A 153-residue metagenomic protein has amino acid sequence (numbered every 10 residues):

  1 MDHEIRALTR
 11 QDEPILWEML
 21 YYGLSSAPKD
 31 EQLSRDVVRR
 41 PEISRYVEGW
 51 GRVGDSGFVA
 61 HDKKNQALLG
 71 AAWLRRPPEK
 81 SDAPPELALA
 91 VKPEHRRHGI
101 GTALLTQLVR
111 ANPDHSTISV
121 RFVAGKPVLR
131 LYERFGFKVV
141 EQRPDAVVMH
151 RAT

Functional and structural regions predicted by a protein language model:
H3-E18: A short beta-loop-alpha structural element at the N-terminal edge of CoA-dependent acyl/N-acetyltransferase catalytic
E4, A88-A90, S119-R121: Short aromatic/hydrophobic contact patches that present stacked aromatics for nucleic-acid/ligand binding
R10, Y22-K92: Acetyl-CoA-dependent GNAT
A83-P84, A111-A124: Conserved GNAT acetyl-CoA-binding A-motif
V91, R97-R110, E133-R134: Conserved acetyl-CoA-binding loop-helix of GNAT-fold acetyltransferases
R96, I118-R130, D145-V147, A152: Conserved beta-strand-loop-alpha-helix junction that forms the acyl-donor binding cleft
E133-R143: Conserved acetyl-CoA-binding loop of GNAT-fold acetyltransferases
